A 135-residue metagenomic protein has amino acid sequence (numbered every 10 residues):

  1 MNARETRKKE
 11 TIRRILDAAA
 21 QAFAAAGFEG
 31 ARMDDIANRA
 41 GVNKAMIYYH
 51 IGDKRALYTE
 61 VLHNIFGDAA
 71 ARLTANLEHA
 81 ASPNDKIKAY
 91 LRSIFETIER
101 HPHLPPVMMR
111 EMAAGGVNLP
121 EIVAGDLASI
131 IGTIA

Functional and structural regions predicted by a protein language model:
M1-E10, D17: N-terminal intrinsically disordered/low-complexity leader segments
R14, A18, A22-A56, E60: Helix-turn-helix
T59, H63, R92, A124-G125: Alpha-helical transmembrane segments of multi-pass integral membrane proteins
G67-T74, R100, V117-A135: Amphipathic alpha-helical packing segments from all-alpha helical-bundle domains
T74-P106: Hydrophobic alpha-helical connector segments
K86, E99-A124: Amphipathic alpha-helical segments used for helix-helix packing
